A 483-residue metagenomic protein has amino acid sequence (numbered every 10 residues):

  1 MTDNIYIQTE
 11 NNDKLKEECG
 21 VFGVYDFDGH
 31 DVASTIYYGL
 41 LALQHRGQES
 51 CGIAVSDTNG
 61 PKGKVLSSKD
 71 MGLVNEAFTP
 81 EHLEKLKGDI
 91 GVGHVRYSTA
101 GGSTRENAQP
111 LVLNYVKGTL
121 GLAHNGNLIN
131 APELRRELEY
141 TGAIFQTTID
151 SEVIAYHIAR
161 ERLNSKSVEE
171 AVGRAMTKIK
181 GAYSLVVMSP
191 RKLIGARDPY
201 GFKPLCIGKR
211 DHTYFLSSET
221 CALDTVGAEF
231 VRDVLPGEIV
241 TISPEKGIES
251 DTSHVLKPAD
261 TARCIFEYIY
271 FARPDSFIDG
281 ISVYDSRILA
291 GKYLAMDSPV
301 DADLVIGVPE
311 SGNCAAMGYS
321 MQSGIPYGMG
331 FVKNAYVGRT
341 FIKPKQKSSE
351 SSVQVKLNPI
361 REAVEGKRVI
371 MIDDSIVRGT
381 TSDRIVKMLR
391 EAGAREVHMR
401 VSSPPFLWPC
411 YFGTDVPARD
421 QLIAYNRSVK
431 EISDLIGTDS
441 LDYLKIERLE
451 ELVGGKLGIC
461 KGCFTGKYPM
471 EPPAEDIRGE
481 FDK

Functional and structural regions predicted by a protein language model:
M1-P236, T241-A302, V308, E396: Conserved short alpha-helical segments that host acidic/polar catalytic motifs at enzyme active sites
F78, T147, E152-A155, Y327-G338 (+1 more regions): A conserved beta-strand->alpha-helix junction
T99-A100, N130, I194, F202-K203 (+7 more regions): Flexible loop/turn segments at secondary-structure boundaries
A143, N164-S165, P299-D303, M321-G328 (+2 more regions): Secondary-structure transition/capping motifs at alpha-helix termini and the adjoining loop/turn into the next element
M176, R191-K192, G227-E229, D233 (+1 more regions): PRPP-dependent phosphoribosyltransferase catalytic core
R210, M321-I325, P344-Q346, K387-M388 (+1 more regions): Short secondary-structure boundary/capping segments
V305, G312-Y319, S323, Y327 (+2 more regions): Extended, hydrophobic alpha-helical segments in both membrane/secreted and soluble proteins
G324-I370, G379-T380, L407-G413: Short, glycine/charge-rich flexible loops or terminal/linker lids adjacent to PRPP-binding catalytic cores
